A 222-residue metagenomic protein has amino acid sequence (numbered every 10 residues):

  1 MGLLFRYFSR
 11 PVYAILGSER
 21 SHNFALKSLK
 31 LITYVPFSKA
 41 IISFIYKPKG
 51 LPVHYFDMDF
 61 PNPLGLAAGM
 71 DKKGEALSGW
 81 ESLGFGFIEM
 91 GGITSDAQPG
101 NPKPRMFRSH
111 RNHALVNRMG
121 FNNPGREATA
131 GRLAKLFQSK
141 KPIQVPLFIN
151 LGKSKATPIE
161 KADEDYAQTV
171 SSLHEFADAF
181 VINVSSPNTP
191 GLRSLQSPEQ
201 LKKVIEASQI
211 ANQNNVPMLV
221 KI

Functional and structural regions predicted by a protein language model:
M1-R6, N101-R105: Short, compositionally biased low-complexity segments
G2, A40-G65, A130-Q144: N-terminal amphipathic alpha-helix/helix-capping segment at the start of soluble metabolic enzymes
L4-V53, N117-N122, R126: An N-cap/entry alpha-helix motif that binds or orients negatively charged groups
G17, P99-K103, R193-S194: Short secondary-structure transition/capping segments
D57-P61, G65, G69-D96: Active-site cofactor/substrate anionic-group-binding motifs, chiefly glycine- and Lys/Arg-rich phosphate-binding loops
F60, A68-D71, E81, G120-Q138 (+1 more regions): Conserved alpha/beta-domain cores
A76-W80, Q98-R105, I159-A162: Short, conserved acidic/polar surface loops in the N-terminal third of protein domains
G91-I143: A gly/proline- and charged-residue-enriched helix-loop-helix capping module
